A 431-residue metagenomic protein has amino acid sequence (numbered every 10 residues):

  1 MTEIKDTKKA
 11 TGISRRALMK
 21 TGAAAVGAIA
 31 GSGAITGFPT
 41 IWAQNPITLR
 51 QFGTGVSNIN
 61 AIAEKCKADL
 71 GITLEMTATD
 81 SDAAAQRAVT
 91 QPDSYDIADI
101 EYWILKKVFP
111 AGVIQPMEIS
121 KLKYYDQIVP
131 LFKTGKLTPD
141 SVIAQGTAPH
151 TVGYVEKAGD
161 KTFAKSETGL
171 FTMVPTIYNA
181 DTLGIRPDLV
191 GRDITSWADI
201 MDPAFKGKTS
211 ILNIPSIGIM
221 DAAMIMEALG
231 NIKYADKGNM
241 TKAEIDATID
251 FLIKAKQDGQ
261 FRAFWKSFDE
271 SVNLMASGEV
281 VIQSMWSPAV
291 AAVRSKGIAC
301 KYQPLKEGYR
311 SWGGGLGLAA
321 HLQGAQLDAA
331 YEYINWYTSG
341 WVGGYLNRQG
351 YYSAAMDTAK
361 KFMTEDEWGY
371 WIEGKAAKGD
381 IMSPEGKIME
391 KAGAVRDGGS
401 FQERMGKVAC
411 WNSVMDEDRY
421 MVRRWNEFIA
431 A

Functional and structural regions predicted by a protein language model:
M1-A17, T40: N-terminal secretory signal peptides
I13-G31: N-terminal export leaders
W42-A43, G317-R396: Mature extracytoplasmic/periplasmic domains
Q44-A111: Early extracytoplasmic/lumenal segment of secretory-pathway proteins
S57, F109-E270: Extracytoplasmic ligand-binding site segments that recognize negatively charged/polar headgroups
Q91-D99, V113-Q115, F205-G207, S277-I282: Alpha-to-beta junction loops
Q260-Q323, K360-M363: Extracytoplasmic/periplasmic substrate-binding proteins
E385-A431: Conserved C-terminal helix/tail region of periplasmic/extracytoplasmic solute-binding proteins
